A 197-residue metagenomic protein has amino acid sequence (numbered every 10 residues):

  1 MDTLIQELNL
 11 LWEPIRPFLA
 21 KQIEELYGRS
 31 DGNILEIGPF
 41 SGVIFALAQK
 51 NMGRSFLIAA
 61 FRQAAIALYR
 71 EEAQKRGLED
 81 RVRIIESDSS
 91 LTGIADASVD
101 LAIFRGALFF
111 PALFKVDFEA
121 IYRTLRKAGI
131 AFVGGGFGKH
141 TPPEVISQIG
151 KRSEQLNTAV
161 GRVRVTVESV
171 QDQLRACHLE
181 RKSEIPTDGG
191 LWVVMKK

Functional and structural regions predicted by a protein language model:
M1-P17: Class I SAM-dependent methyltransferase Rossmann-like catalytic core, especially the SAM/SAH-binding loop
W12-D31: Conserved alpha-helix/loop element of class I SAM-dependent methyltransferases that forms part of the SAM/SAH-binding
L35-L91: Class I SAM-dependent methyltransferase SAM/SAH-binding core
S90-A102: A short acidic, Gly/Pro-enriched loop at the edge of an enzyme's catalytic core that lines a small-molecule cofactor
D100-F114: A short SAM/SAH-binding and catalytic strip from SAM-dependent methyltransferases
K115-I130: A short glycine-rich, Lys/Arg-flanked "PGG" loop and its adjoining helix->strand segment in the class I
F132-N157: Conserved class I S-adenosyl-L-methionine
V160-H178: Short alpha-helix
